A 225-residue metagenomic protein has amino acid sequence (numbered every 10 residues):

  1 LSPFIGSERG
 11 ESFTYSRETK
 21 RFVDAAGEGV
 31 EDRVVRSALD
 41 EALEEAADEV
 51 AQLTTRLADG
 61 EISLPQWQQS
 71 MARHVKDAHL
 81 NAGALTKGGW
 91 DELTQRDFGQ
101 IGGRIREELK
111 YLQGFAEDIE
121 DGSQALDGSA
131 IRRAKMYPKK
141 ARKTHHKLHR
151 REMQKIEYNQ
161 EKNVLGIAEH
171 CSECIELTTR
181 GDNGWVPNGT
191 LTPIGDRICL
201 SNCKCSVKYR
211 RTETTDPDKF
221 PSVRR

Functional and structural regions predicted by a protein language model:
L1-N202, K208-R225: Domain-core detector
